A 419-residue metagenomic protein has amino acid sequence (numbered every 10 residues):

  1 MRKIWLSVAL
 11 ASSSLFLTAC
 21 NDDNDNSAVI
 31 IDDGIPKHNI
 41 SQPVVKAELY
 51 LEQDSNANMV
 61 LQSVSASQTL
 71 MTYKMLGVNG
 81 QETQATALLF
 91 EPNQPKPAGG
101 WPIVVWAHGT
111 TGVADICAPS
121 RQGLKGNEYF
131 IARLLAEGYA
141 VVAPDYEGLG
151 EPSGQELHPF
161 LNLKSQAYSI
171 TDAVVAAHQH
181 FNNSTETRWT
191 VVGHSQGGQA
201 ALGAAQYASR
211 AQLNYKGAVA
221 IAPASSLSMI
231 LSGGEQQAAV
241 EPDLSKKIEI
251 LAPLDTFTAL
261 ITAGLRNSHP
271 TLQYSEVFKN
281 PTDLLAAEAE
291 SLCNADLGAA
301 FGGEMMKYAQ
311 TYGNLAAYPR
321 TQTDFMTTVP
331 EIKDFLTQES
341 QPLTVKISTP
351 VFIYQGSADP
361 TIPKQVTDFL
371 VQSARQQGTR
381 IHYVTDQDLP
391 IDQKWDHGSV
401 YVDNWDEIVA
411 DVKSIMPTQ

Functional and structural regions predicted by a protein language model:
F16-A19: C-terminal motif of bacterial Sec signal peptides marking the signal peptidase cleavage site
N21-K96: Catalytic-loop region of hydrolases
G99-T111, V141: Short beta-strand element of the alpha/beta-hydrolase
P159-F181: Alpha/beta-hydrolase active-site loop
V175-P242: Primarily recognizes the serine-hydrolase "nucleophile elbow" in alpha/beta-hydrolase and SGNH/GDSL folds
A224-K346: Accessory cap/linker subdomain of secreted extracellular hydrolases
T328-L336, T361, Q376-Q419: C-terminal catalytic histidine-bearing segment of alpha/beta-hydrolase fold enzymes
I347, F352-D359: Short beta-strand/loop motif that positions the catalytic acidic residue of the alpha/beta-hydrolase fold
